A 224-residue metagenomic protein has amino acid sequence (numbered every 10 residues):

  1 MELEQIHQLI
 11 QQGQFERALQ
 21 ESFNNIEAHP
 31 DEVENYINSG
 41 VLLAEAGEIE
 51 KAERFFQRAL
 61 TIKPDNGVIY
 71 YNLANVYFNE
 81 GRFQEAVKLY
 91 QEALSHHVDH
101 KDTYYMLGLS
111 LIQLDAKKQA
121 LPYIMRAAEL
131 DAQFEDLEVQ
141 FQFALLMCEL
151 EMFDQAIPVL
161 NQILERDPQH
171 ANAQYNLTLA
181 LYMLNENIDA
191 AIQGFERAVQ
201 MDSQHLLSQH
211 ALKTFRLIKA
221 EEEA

Functional and structural regions predicted by a protein language model:
H7, V41, N75, L109 (+3 more regions): Residue-level recognition of tetratricopeptide repeat
I10, I37, A44, Y71 (+4 more regions): Position-specific recognition of the canonical hydrophobic site in helix A of tetratricopeptide repeat
G13, G47, G81, D115 (+2 more regions): Residue-level detector of the short coil/turn that links helix A to helix B within each tetratricopeptide repeat
A28, I62, H96, L130-A132 (+3 more regions): Structural marker of alpha-solenoid helical repeat scaffolds
V33-E34, G67-V68, K101-D102, F134-L137 (+2 more regions): Helix-start (N-cap) detector for alpha-helical repeat units in TPR-like alpha-solenoids, especially tetratricopeptide
